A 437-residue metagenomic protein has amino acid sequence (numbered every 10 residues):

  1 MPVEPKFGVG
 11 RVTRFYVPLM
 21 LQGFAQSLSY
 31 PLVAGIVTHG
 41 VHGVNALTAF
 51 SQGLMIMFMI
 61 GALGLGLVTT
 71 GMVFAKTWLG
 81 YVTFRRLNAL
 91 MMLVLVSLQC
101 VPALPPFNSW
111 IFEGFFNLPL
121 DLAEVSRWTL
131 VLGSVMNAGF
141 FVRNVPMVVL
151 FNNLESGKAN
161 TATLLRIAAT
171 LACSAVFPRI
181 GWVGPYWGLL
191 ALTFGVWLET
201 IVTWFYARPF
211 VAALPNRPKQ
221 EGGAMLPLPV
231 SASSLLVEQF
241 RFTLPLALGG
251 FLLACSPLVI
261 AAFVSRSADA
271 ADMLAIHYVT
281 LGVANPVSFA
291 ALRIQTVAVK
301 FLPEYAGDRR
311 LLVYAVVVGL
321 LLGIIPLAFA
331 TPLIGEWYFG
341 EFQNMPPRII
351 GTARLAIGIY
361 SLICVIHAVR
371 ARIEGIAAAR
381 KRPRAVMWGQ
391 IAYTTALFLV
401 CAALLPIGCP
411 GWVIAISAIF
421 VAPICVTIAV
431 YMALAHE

Functional and structural regions predicted by a protein language model:
M1-V17, L122-V125, W182-T193, L198-A254 (+1 more regions): Interhelical loop/hinge segments that connect adjacent transmembrane helices in multipass membrane
E4-L28, L130, S134, G157-T161 (+7 more regions): Hydrophobic faces of transmembrane alpha-helices in multi-pass small-molecule transporters and flippases across diverse
S27-T48, E113-N117, G181-W182, A247-G282 (+2 more regions): Helix-terminus/linker motif at the lipid-water interface of multi-pass membrane proteins
V44, W78, N152-N153, R179-W182 (+3 more regions): Helix-loop interface residues and adjacent transmembrane-helix termini in multi-pass membrane transporters, primarily
L47-C100, R143-N152, I276-F329, R370-A378 (+1 more regions): Small-residue-rich hydrophobic transmembrane alpha-helices
S97-R127, I324-R354: Short membrane-interface helical motifs at transmembrane helix boundaries in multi-pass membrane transporters
P119-P146, N285-V287, P346-I373: Alpha-helical transmembrane segments of multi-pass membrane proteins
I167-I201, P332, G351, R384 (+2 more regions): Membrane-interface helix-loop junctions in multi-pass transport and translocation proteins
